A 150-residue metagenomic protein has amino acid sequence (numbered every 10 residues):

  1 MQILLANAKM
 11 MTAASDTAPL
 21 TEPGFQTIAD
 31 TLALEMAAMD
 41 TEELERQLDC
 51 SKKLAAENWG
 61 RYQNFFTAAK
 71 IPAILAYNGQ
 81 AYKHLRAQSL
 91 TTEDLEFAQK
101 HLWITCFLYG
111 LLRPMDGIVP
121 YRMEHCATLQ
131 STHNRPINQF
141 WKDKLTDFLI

Functional and structural regions predicted by a protein language model:
Q2-S89: Active-site helix-to-loop segments that bind/position phosphate- or nucleotide-bearing substrates and donors across
A87-I150: Internal, well-folded beta-alpha domain core
